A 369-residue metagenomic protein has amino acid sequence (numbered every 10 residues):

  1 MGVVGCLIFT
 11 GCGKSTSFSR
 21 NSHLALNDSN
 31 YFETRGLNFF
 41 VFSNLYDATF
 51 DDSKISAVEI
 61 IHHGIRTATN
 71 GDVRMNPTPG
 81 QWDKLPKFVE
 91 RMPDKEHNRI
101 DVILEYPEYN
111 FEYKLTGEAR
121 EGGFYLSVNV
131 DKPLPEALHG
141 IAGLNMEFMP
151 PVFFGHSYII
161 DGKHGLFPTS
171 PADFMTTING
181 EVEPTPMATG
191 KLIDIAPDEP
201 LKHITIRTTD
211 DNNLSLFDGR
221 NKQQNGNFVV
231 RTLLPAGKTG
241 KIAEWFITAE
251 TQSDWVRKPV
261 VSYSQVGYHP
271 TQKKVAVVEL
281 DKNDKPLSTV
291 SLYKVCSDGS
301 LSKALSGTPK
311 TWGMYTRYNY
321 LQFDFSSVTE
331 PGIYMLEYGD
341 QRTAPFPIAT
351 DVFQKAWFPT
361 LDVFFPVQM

Functional and structural regions predicted by a protein language model:
M1-L7: Bacterial N-terminal signal peptides
T10-G11: C-terminal motif of bacterial Sec signal peptides marking the signal peptidase cleavage site
K14-V73, P77, I178-E183: Beta-strand-rich N-terminal accessory domains
F18-Y31, N129-K202: Polysaccharide-binding surfaces and accessory modules of carbohydrate-active proteins
V73-P133: Extended, loop-rich substrate-binding clefts of extracytoplasmic carbohydrate-active enzymes
V152-I159, D254-K274, T343-M369: Low-complexity, Pro/Ser/Thr- and charge-rich linker/hinge segments at domain boundaries
A188-W255: Beta-strand-rich recognition/accessory modules
V260-N283, L287, Y293-D351: Ligand-binding face of N-terminal immunoglobulin V-set domains in extracellular IgSF glycoproteins
